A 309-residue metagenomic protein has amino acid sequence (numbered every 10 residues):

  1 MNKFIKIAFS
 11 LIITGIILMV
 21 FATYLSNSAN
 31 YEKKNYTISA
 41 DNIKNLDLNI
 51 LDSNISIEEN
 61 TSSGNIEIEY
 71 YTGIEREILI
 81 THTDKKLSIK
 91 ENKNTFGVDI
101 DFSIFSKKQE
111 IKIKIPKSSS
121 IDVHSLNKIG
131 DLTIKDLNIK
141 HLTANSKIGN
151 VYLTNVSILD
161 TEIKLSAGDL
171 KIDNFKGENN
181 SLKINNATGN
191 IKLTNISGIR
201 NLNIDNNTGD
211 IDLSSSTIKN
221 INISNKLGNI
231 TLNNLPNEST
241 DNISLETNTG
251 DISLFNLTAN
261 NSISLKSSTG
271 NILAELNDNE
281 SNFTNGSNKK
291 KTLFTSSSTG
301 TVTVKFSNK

Functional and structural regions predicted by a protein language model:
M1-A8, K309: Short, Lys/Arg-enriched, disordered terminal segments
K6-T23: Hydrophobic membrane-insertion alpha-helices, especially the h-region of bacterial N-terminal signal peptides
I7-I12, T133, T143, E162: N-terminal targeting/secretion presequences
T14-L18, K93-I104, L276-N285, K309: Acidic/polar low-complexity surface segments
S26-N92, D101-T143, I148-N155, K171 (+2 more regions): Short linear S-[DN]-x-LW-Φ motif typified by the pepsin-like aspartic protease active-site region
I139, I158, I218: Active-site acidic short loop of glycosyltransferases
T161, L170-K309: Short, surface-exposed interaction patches in beta-rich subdomains that mediate adhesion/assembly near membranes
